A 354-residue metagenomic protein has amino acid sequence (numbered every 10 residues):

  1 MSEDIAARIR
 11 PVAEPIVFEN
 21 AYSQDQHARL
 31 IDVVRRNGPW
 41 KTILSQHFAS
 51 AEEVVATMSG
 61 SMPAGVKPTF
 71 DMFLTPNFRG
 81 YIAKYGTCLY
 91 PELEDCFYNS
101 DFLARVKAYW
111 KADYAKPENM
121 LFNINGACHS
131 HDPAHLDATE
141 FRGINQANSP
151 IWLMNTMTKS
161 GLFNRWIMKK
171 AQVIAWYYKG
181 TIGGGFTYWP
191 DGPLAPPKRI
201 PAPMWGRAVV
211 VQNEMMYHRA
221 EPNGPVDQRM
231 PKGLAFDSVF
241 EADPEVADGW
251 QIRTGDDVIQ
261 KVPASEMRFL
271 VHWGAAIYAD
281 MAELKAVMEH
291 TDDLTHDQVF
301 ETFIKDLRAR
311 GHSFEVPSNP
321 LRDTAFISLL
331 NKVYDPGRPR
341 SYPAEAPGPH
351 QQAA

Functional and structural regions predicted by a protein language model:
M1-K84: Generic N-terminal leader segments that precede the first folded domain
R10, Y22, F97, P117 (+2 more regions): A generic fold-level signal
V12, T87-C88, M154-M157, W189 (+1 more regions): Short linear interaction motifs
L44-F78, D137-K159, P222-V258: Charged, glycine/proline-rich intrinsically disordered loops and linkers
V66-P150, M154-W166, A346-Q351: Signature of the catalytic double-stranded beta-helix
W110-P117, C128-G233: Catalytic core of non-heme Fe(II) oxygenases with the double-stranded beta-helix
M120-F122, V173-A175, V271-A275: A structural signal for short, well-ordered beta-strand segments
T181-A346, A354: Catalytic core of Fe(II)/2-oxoglutarate
